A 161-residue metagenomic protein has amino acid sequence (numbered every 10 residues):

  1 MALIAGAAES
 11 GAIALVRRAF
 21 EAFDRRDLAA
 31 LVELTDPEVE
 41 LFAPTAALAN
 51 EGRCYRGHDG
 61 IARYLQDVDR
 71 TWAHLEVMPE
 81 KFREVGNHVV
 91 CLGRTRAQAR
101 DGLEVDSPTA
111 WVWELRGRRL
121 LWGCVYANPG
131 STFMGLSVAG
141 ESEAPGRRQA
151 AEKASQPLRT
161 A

Functional and structural regions predicted by a protein language model:
M1-G11, Q66-A161: A beta-strand edge to alpha-helix "cap/lid" segment located at domain peripheries
A2, R18-E21, E51, W122: Short, flexible active-site loop motifs that bind/organize anionic cofactors or intermediates
A5-V39, A139, A150, T160: Short acidic-aromatic low-complexity motifs
A12-L15, E33-L34, A47, R56 (+3 more regions): Alpha-helical protein-protein interaction elements
V16-A19, A30-V32, V39, G57 (+4 more regions): Hydrophobic pocket/interface hotspot
F20-F23, Y55, Y64, Y126: Aromatic side chains
A30, D36-G86: A solvent-exposed, acidic/Ser-Thr-rich amphipathic alpha-helical stretch
